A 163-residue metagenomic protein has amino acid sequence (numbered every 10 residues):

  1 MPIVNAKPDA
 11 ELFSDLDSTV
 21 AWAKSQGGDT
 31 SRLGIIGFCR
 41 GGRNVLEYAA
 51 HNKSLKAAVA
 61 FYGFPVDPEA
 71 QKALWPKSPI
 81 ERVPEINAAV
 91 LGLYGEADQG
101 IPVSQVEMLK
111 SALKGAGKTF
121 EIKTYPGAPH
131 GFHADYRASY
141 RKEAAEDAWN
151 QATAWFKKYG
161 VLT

Functional and structural regions predicted by a protein language model:
P2-Q26: Alpha/beta-hydrolase active-site loop
A23, G27-F38: Alpha/beta-hydrolase fold nucleophile elbow
I35-G37, F61, L93: Short beta-strand immediately N-terminal to the catalytic nucleophile in serine-hydrolase-like folds
G37-G41, V45: Gly/Ala-rich beta-loop-alpha elbow adjacent to hydrolase catalytic centers
S54-P65: A conserved short beta-strand
I86, G92-Y94, D98: Short beta-strand/loop motif that positions the catalytic acidic residue of the alpha/beta-hydrolase fold
Q99-Q105: Conserved alpha/beta-hydrolase "acid-adjacent" motif
K114-T163: C-terminal catalytic histidine-bearing segment of alpha/beta-hydrolase fold enzymes
